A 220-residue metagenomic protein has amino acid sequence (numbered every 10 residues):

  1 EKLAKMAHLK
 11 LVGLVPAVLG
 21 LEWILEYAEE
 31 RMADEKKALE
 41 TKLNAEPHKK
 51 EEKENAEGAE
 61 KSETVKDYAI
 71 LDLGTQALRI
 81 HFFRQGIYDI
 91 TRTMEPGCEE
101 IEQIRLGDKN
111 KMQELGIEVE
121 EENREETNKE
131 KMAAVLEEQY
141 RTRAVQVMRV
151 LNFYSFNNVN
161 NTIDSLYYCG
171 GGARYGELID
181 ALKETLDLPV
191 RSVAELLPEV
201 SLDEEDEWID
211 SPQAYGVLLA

Functional and structural regions predicted by a protein language model:
E1-A220: Hydrophobic/aromatic-enriched cytosolic interaction surfaces used to assemble or bind macromolecules
